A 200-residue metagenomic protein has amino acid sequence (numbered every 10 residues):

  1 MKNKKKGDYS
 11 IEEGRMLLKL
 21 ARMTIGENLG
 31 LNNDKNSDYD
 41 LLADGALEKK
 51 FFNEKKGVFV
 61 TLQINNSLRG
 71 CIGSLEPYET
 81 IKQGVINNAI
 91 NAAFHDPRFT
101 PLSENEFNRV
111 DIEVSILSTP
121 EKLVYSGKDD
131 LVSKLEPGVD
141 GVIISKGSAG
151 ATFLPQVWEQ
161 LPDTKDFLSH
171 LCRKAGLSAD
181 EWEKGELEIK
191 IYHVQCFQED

Functional and structural regions predicted by a protein language model:
M1-D200: Basic nucleic-acid-binding interfaces
